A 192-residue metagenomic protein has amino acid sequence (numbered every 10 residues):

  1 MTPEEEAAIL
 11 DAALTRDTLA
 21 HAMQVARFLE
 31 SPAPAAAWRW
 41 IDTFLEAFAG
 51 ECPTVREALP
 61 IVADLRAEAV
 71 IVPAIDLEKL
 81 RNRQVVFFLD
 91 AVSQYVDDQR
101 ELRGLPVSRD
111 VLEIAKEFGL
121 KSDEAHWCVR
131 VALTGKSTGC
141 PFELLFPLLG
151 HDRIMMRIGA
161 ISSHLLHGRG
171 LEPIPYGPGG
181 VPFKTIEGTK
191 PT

Functional and structural regions predicted by a protein language model:
T2-F118, G177, K184, G188: Small-residue-rich helix-loop
G104-P173: Charged substrate- and nucleic-acid-binding regions of tRNA-handling and nucleotidyl-transfer enzymes, centered on
L166-T192: Long, charge-rich low-complexity segments
